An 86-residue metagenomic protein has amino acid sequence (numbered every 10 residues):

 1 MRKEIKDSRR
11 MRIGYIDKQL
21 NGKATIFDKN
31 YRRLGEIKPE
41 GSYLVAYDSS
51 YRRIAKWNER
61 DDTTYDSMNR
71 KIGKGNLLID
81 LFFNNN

Functional and structural regions predicted by a protein language model:
M1-N86: Intrinsically disordered, low-complexity proline/glycine-rich segments
